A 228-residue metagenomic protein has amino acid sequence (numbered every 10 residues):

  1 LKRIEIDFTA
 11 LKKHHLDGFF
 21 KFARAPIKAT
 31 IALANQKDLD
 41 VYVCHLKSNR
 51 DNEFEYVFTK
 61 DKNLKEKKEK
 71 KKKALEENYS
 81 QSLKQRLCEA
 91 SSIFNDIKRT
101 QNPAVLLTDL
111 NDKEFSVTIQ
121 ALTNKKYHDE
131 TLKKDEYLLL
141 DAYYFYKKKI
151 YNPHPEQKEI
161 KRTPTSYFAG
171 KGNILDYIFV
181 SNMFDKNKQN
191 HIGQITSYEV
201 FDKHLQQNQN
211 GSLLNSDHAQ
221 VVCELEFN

Functional and structural regions predicted by a protein language model:
L1-D51: Structured beta-strand-rich core segments of catalytic domains in phosphoester-bond hydrolases
E5, D17-K21, N95-V105, N111-N228: Metal-dependent phosphoester-hydrolase catalytic domains
H15-D17, E76-K84, L106-L107, N210: Second-shell loop/turn segments in exported
A32, R86, V105: A surface/extracellular/periplasmic glyco- and lipid-processing/surface-interacting theme
D40-V43, V105-D109: A structural signal for short, well-ordered beta-strand segments and their strand-loop junctions that often border
H45-K47, L110-K113: Catalytic metal-binding/acid-base residues of hydrolase active sites
D51-K84: A solvent-exposed, charged loop/short amphipathic helix patch at secondary-structure junctions
E76-N102: A long, amphipathic alpha-helix that forms part of the scaffold/cap immediately adjacent to metal-dependent active
